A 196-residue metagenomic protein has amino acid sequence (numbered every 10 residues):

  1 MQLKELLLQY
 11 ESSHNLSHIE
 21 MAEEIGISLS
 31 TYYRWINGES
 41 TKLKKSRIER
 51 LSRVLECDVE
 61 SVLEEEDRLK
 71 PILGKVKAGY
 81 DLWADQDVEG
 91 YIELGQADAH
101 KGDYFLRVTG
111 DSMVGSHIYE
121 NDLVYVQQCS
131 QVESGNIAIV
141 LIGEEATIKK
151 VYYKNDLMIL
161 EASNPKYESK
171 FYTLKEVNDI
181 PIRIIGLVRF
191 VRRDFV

Functional and structural regions predicted by a protein language model:
M1-L16, E20, E24: A short, Lys/Arg-rich alpha-helix, primarily the initiator
E5, S46-E49: Surface-exposed alpha-helical interface segments used for non-catalytic interactions
N15-L16, L43-S46: Residue-level signal for the short linker/turn that defines the boundary of a DNA-recognition helix
G26-L43, E64: Recognition helix of helix-turn-helix/homeodomain-like DNA-binding domains that insert into the DNA major groove
S46, R53-Y119, S134, Y153 (+3 more regions): Short, positionally conserved secondary-structure boundary motifs
R107-M113, Q127-C129, L141: A structural micro-motif recognizing beta-strand termini and the immediately following turn/loop segments
Y119-E120, C129-V196: C-terminal regulatory/effector modules of DNA-binding transcriptional regulators
